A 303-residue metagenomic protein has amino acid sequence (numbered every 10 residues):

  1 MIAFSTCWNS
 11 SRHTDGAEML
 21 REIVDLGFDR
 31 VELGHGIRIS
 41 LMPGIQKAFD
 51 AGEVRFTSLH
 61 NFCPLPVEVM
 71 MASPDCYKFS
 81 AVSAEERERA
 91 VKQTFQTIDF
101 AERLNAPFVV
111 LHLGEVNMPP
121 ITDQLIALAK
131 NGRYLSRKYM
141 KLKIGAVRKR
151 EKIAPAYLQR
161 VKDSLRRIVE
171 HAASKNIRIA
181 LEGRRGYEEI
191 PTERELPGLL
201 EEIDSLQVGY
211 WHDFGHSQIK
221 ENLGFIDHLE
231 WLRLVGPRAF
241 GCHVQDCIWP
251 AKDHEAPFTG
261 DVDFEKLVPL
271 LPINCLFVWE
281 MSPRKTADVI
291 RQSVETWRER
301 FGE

Functional and structural regions predicted by a protein language model:
M1-I2, T6-V24, I39, D50-R55 (+4 more regions): Histidine-acidic metal/acid-base catalytic patches
C7-S11, H60-V67, G114-V116: Short glycine-enriched loops at secondary-structure junctions
V24-R30, N176-L181: Short, surface-exposed connector motifs at secondary-structure boundaries
D29-R38: A short beta-strand-loop structural module common to alpha/beta enzyme folds
H35, N61, L113-G114, R184 (+1 more regions): Active-site loop/turn elements of alpha/beta-hydrolase fold enzymes, especially the short glycine-/histidine-rich
I39-I45: Active-site-adjacent beta->alpha loops and helix N-cap segments on the catalytic face of soluble alpha/beta enzymes
F79-G209: Active-site acidic/histidine proton-transfer and metal-coordination neighborhood in alpha/beta enzyme cores
